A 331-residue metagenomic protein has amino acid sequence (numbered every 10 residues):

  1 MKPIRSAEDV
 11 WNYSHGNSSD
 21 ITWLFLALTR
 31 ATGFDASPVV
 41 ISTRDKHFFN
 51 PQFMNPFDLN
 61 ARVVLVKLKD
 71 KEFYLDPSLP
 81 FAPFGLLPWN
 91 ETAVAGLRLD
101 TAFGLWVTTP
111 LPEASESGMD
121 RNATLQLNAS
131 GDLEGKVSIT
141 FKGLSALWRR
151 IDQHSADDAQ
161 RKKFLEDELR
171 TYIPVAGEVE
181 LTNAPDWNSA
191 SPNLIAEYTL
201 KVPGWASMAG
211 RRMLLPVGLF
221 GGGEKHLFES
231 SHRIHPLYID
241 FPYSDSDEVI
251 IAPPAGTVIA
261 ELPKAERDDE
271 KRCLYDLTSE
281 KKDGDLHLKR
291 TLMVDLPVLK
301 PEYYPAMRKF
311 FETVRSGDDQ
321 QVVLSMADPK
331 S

Functional and structural regions predicted by a protein language model:
M1-S331: A sensor for short, sequence-defined functional sites
